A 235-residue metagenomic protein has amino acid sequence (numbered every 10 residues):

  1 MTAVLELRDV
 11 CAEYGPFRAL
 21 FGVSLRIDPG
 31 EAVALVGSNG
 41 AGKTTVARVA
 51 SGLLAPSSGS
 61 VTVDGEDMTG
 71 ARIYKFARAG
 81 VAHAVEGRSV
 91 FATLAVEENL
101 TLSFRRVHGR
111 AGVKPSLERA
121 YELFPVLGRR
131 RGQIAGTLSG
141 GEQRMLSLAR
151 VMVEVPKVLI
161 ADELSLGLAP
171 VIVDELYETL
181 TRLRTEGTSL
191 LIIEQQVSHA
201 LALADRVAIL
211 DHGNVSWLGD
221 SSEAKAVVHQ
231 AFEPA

Functional and structural regions predicted by a protein language model:
G15, A71-I73, V96-P115, L123-G128 (+3 more regions): ABC-type ATPase nucleotide-binding domains, specifically the catalytic core motifs of the NBD
V36-S38: The feature captures the beta-strand-to-loop junction immediately N-terminal to the Walker
S51: Helix-to-loop junction immediately C-terminal to a conserved catalytic motif
A55, D67-G87, R110-L117, R129-G132 (+1 more regions): ABC ATPase NBD coupling module
I134-L138: Conserved ABC ATPase signature
V151-M152: ABC ATPase C-loop
L159-E163: Catalytic Walker B motif of ABC-type/P-loop ATPase nucleotide-binding domains
